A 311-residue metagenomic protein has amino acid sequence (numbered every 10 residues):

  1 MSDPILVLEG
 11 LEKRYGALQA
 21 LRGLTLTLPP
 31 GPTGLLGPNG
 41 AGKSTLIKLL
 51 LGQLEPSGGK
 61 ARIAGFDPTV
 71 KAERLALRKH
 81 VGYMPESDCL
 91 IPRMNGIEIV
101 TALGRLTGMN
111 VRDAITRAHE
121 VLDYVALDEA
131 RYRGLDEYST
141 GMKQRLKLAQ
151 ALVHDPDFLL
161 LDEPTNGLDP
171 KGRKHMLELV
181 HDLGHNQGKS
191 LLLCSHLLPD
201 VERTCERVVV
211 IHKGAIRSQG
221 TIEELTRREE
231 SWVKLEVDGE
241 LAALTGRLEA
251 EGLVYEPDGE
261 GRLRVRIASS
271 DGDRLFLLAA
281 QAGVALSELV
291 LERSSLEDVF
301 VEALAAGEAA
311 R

Functional and structural regions predicted by a protein language model:
L51: Helix-to-loop junction immediately C-terminal to a conserved catalytic motif
G59-V70, A76-L77: Conserved ABC transporter NBD signature motif
T101, R105, R112-A130: Conserved ABC ATPase "signature" region
L159-E163: Catalytic Walker B motif of ABC-type/P-loop ATPase nucleotide-binding domains
M176-R266: ABC transporter nucleotide-binding domain
S231-A303, R311: Short, charged/small-residue-rich alpha-helical element at the C-terminal edge of ABC transporter nucleotide-binding
